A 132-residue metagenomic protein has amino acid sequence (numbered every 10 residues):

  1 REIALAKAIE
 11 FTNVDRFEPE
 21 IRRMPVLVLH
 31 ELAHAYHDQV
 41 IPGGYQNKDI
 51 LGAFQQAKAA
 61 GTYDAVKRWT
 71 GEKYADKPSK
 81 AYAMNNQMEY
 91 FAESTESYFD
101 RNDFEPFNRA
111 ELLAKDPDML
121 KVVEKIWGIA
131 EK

Functional and structural regions predicted by a protein language model:
R1-I3, A57-A59, D64, M119 (+1 more regions): Non-catalytic architectural context of zinc metalloproteases
R1-Q55, A59: Acidic/His-rich structured neighborhood in mature extracellular/periplasmic domains
R16-P19, D76-S79, F107: Short coil/turn segments at secondary-structure junctions
E18-L27, Y82-N86, L113-P117: Soluble non-cytosolic domains of exported or imported proteins
Q39-F91, T95-D103: Post-HExxH zinc-binding segment in Zn-dependent metallohydrolases
N85, E89, E93-K132: Pan-zinc metallopeptidase signature
